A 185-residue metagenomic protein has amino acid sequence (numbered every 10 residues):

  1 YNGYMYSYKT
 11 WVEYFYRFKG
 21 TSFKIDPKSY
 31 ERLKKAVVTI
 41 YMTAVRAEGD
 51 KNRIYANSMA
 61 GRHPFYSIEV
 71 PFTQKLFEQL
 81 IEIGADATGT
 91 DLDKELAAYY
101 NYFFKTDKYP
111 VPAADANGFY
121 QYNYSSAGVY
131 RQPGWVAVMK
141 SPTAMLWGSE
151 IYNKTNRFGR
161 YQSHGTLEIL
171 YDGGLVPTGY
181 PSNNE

Functional and structural regions predicted by a protein language model:
Y1-L146, N153-T155: Extracellular polysaccharide-recognition and catalytic grooves
V129-E185: Non-catalytic C-terminal accessory modules of carbohydrate-active enzymes
